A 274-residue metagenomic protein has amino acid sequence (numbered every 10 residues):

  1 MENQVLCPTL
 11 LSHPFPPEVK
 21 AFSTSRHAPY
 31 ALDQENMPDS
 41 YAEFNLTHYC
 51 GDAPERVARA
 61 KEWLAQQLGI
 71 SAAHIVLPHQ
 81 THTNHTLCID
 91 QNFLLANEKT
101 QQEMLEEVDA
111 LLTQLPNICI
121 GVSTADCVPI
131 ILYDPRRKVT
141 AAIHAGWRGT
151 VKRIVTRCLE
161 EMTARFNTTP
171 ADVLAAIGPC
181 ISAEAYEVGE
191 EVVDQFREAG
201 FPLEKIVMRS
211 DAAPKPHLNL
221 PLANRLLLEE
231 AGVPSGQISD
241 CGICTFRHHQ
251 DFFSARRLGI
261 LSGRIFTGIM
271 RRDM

Functional and structural regions predicted by a protein language model:
M1-M274: Active-site microenvironment for binding and transforming phosphate-containing groups
